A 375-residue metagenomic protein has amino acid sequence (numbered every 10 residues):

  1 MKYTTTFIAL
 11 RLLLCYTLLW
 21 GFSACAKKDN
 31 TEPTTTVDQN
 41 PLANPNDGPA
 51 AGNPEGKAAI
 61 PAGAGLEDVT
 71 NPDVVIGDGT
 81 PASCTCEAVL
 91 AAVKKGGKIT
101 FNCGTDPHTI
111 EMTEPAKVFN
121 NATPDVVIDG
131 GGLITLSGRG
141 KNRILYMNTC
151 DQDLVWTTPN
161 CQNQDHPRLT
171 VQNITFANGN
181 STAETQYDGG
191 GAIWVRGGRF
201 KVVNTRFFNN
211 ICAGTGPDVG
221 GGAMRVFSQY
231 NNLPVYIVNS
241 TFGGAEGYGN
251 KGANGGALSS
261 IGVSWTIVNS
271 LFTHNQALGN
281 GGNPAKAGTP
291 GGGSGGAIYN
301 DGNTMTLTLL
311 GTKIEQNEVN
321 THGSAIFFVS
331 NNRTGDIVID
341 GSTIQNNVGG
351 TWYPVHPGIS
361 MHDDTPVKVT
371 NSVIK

Functional and structural regions predicted by a protein language model:
A9-G21: Bacterial N-terminal signal peptides
L18-L42: Bacterial Sec-dependent N-terminal signal peptides
P33-G77: N-terminal low-complexity, Pro/Thr/Ser-rich intrinsically disordered segments that act as propeptides or flexible
I76-T100: Acidic Gly/Asp/Thr-rich repetitive segments characteristic of extracellular carbohydrate-active and adhesion proteins
L90, K94-K95, E111-V127, T135-Q172 (+5 more regions): Extracellular beta-strand-rich solenoid/capping regions of secreted or surface-exposed proteins that bind or remodel
G97, H108, A116, P124-V126 (+19 more regions): The right-handed parallel beta-helix/beta-solenoid scaffold, focusing on the short coil/turn and N-cap positions
G130-G132, H166-N180, R199-A213, Y230-Y248 (+5 more regions): Right-handed parallel beta-helix
G138-N142, N180-Q186, I211-V219, E246-G255 (+5 more regions): Short glycine/acidic-rich loop motifs that flank beta-strands on beta-rich extracellular proteins
